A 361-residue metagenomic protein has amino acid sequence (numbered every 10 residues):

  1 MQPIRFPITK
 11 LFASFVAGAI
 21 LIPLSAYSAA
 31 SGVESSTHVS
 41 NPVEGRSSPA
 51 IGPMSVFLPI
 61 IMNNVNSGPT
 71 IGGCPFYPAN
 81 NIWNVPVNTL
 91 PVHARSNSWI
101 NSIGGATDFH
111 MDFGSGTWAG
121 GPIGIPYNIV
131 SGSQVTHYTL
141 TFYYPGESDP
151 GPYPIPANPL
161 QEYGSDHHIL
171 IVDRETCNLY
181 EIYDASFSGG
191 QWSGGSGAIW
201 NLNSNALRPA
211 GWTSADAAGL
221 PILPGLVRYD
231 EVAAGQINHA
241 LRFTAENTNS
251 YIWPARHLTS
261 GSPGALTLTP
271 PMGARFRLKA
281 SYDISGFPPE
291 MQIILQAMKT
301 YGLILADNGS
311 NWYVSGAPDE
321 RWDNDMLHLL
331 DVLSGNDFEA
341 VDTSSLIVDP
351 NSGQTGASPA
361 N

Functional and structural regions predicted by a protein language model:
M1-I8: N-terminal secretory signal peptides that target proteins for export/translocation
L11, P42, N64-V65: N-terminal cationic leader/targeting segments used for protein routing and processing
A13-L24: Bacterial N-terminal signal peptides
L24-S48: Signal peptide processing junction and immediate N-terminal pro/mature segment of secreted/exported proteins
P59: Conserved functional hotspot residues at active sites or interaction interfaces
N66-N361: Short, surface-exposed polybasic-aromatic patches that bind anionic ligands, especially phosphate groups
